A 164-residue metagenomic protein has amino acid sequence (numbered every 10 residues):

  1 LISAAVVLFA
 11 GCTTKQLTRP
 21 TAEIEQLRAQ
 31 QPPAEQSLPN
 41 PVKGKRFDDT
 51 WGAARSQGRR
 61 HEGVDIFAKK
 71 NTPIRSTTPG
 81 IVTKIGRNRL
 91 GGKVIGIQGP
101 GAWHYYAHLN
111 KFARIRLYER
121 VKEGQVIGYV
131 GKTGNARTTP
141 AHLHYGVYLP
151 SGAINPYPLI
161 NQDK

Functional and structural regions predicted by a protein language model:
L1-S3: Sec-dependent signal peptide recognition, specifically the positively charged N-region followed immediately by
F9-G11: C-terminal motif of bacterial Sec signal peptides marking the signal peptidase cleavage site
T14-K93, P100, E123, I154-Y157: Surface-exposed, glycine-biased beta-strand/turn segments
N71, K111-R114, N135: Disulfide-stabilized cysteine-rich extracellular repeat microdomains
S76-L117, P140-H144: Zn2+-dependent peptidoglycan hydrolase active-site motif and core
I95-G96, E119-K164: Conserved, short, structured surface segments that act as functional micro-motifs
